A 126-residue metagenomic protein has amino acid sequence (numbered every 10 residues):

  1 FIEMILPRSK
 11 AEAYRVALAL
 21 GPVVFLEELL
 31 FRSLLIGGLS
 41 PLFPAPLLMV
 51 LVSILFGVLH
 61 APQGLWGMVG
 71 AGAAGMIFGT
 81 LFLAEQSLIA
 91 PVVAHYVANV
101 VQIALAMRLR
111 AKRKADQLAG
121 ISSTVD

Functional and structural regions predicted by a protein language model:
F1-D126: Transmembrane helix-loop-helix hairpins at the membrane interface of multi-pass integral membrane proteins
